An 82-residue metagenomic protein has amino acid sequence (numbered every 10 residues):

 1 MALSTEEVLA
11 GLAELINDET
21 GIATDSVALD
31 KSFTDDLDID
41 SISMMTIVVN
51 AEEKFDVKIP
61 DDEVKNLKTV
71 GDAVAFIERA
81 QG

Functional and structural regions predicted by a protein language model:
A2-D25: Thiotemplate assembly-line natural product biosynthesis machinery
E6, E78-G82: Generic C-terminal helix-cap and adjacent flexible tail
V8, S32, N50, T69-D72: Residue-level recognition of oxygen-bearing side chains
E14, V49-N50: Core alpha-helical elements of the protein kinase catalytic domain, predominantly the helix directly N-terminal
S43: Two-component histidine kinase catalytic core, primarily the HATPase_c
K65, G71-R79: C-terminal structural segments of small proteins and small subunits
